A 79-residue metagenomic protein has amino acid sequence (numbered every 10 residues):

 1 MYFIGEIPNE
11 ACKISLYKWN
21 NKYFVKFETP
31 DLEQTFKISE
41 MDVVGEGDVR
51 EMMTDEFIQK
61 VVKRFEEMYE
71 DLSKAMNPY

Functional and structural regions predicted by a protein language model:
Y2-Q34: N-terminal acidic leader/helix
E6-I7, N21, F27, E40 (+3 more regions): Generic alpha-helical secondary structure signal
E33-M41: Short amphipathic beta-strand/extended segments with alternating polar/hydrophobic composition
D42-Y79: Mixed-charge, Lys/Arg-enriched low-complexity segments
